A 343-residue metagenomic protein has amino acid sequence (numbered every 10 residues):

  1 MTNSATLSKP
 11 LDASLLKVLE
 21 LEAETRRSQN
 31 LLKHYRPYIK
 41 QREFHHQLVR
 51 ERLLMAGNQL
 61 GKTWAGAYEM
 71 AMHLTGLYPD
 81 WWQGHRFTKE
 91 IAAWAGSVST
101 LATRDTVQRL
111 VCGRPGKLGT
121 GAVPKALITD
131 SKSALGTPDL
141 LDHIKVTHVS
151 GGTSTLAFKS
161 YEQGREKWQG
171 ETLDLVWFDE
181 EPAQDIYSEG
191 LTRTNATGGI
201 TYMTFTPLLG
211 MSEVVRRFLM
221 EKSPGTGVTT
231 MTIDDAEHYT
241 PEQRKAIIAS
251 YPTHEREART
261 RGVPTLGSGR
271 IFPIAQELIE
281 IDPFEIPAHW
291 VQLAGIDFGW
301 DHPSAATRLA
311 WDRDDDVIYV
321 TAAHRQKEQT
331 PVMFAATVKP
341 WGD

Functional and structural regions predicted by a protein language model:
T2-W311: Phosphate/NTP-binding elements of NTP-utilizing enzymes
L309-D343: Nucleic-acid-processing active sites and adjacent nucleic-acid-binding tracks, predominantly divalent metal-dependent
